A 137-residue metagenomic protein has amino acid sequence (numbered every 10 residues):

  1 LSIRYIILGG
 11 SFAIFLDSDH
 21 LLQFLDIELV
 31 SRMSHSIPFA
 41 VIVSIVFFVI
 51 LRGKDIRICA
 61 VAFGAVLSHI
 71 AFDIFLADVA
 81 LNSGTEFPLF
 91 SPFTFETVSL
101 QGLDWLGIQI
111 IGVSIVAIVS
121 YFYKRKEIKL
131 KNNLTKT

Functional and structural regions predicted by a protein language model:
L1-T137: N-terminal membrane-targeting hydrophobic helices
